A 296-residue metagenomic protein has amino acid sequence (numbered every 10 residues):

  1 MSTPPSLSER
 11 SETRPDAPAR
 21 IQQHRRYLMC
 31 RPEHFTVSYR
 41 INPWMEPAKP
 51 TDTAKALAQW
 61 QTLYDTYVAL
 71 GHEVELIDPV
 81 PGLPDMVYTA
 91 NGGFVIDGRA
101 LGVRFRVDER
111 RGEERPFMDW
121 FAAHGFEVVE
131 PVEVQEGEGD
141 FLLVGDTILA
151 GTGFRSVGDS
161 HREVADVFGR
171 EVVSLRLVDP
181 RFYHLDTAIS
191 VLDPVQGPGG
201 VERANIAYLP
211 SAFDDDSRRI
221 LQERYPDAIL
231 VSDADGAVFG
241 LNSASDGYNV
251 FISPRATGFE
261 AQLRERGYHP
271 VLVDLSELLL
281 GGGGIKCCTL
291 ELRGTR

Functional and structural regions predicted by a protein language model:
S2-R296: The feature marks the mature, well-folded catalytic cores of soluble enzymes
